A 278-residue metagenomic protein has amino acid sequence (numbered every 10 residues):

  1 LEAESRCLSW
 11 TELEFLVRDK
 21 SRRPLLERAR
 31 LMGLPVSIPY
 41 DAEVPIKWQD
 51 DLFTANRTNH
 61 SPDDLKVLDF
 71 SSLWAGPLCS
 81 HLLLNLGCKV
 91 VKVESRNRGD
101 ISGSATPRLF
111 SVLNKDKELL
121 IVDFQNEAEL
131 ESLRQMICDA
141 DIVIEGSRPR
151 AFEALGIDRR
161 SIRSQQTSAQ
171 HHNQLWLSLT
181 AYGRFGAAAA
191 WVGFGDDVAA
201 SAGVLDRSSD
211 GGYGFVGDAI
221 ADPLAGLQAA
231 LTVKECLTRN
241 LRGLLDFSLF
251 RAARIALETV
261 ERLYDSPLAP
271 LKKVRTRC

Functional and structural regions predicted by a protein language model:
L1-C7: N-terminal segments that mediate ammonia production and transfer in glutamine-dependent amidotransferase systems
W10-G33, A42-C278: N-terminal helix-loop segment corresponding to the beta1-alpha1 unit of nucleotide/adenylate-binding folds
I38-P39: Charged, structured surface patches that assemble and position nucleic-acid processing machinery
